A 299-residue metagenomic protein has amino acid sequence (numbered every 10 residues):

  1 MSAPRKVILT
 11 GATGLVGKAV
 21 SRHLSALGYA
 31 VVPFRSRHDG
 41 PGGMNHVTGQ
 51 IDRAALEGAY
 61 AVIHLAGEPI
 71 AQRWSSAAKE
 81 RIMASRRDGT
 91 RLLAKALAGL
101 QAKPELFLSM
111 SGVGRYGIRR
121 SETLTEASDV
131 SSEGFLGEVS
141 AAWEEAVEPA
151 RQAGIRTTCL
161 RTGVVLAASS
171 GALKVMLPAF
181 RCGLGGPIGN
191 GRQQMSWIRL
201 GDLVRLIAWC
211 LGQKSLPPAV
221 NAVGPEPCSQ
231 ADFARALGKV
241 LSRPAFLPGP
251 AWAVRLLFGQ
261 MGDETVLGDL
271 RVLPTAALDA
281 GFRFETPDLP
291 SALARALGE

Functional and structural regions predicted by a protein language model:
M1, R5, D263-E299: C-terminal amphipathic/interface module of NAD(P)-dependent oxidoreductases and related NAD-binding regulators
V7-L27: N-terminal Rossmann NAD(P)H-binding glycine-rich loop of SDR-like oxidoreductase domains
D39-L92: NAD(P)H-binding glycine-rich loop region in Rossmannoid oxidoreductase-like domains and their noncatalytic homologs
R91-E133: Conserved Rossmann-fold NAD(P)-dependent oxidoreductase catalytic core, especially the SDR/UDP-sugar
S111, E145-A168: Conserved beta-loop-beta element that borders a ligand/cofactor-binding pocket
A141, A153-I155, L166-V175, C210-V220: Glycine/proline-rich active-site loop of Rossmann-fold NAD(P)-dependent oxidoreductases
L177-G185, Q193-C228: Alpha-helical substrate-binding/gating segment
W209-Q260, A294-E299: Mid/C-terminal beta-alpha module of Rossmann-like enzyme folds, strongest in SDR-family dehydrogenases/epimerases
